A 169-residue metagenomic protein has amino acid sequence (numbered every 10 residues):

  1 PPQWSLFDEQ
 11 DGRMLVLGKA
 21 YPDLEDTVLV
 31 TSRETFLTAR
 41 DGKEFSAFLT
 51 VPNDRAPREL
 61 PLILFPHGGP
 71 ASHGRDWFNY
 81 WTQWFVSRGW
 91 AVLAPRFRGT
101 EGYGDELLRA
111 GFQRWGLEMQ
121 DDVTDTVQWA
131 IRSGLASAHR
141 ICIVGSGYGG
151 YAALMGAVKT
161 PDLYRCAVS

Functional and structural regions predicted by a protein language model:
P2-F7: Structural motif
E9-G12: Short loop/turn segments that connect beta-strands within beta-propeller blades
G18-C142, S146-G147, A152: Cap/lid segment of the alpha/beta-hydrolase catalytic domain
G134, T160-P161: Active-site catalytic pocket residues across diverse enzymes, especially alpha/beta-hydrolases
M155-K159: Active-site signature of alpha/beta-hydrolase-fold catalytic machinery across serine- and Asp/Cys-nucleophile hydrolases
D162-S169: A conserved short beta-strand
